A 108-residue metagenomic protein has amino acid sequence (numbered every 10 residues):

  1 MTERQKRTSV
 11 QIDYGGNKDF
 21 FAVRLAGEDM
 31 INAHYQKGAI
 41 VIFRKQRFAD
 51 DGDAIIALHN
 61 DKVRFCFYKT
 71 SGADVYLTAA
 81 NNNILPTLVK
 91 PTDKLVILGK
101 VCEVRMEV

Functional and structural regions predicted by a protein language model:
M1-Q36, F48-D51, K62-V63, T70-Y76 (+3 more regions): Short, positionally conserved secondary-structure boundary motifs
A39: Catalytic core of non-heme Fe(II) oxygenases with the double-stranded beta-helix
V63-F65, P86: Short, mixed charged/polar active-site loops that provide acid/base catalysis or chelate metal/phosphate cofactors
A79-P91: Low-complexity, intrinsically disordered Gly/Pro/Thr-rich segments
